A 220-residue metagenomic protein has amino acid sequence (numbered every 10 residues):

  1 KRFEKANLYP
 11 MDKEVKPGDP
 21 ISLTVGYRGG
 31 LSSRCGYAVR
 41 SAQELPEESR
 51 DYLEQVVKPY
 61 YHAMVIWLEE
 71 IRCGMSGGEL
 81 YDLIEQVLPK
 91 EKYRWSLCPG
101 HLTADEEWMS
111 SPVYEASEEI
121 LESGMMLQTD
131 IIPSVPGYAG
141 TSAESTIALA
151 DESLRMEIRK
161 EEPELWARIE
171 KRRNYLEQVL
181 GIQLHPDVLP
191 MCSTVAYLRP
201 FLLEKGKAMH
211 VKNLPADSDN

Functional and structural regions predicted by a protein language model:
K1-N220: Active-site neighborhoods and metal-handling regions in enzymes and metal-associated proteins
